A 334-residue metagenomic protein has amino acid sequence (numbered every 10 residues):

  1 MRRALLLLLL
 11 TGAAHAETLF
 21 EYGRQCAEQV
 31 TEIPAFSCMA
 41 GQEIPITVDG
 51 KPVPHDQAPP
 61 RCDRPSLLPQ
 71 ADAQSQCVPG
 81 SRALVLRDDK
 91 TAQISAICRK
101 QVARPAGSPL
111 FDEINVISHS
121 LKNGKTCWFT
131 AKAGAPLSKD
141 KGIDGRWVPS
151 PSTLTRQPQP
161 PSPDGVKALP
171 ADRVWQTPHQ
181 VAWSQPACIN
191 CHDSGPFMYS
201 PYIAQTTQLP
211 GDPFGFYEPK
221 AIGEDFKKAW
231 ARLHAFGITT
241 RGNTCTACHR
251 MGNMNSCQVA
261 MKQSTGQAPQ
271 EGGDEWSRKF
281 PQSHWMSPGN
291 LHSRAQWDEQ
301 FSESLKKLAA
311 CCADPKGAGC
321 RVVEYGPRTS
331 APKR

Functional and structural regions predicted by a protein language model:
R2-R3, L19: Short amphipathic alpha-helical segments that mediate assembly, nucleic-acid/protein binding, or membrane association
R3-G12: Sec-dependent N-terminal signal peptides
A14-A16, V116: Boundary at the C-terminal end of the N-terminal hydrophobic targeting segment
E17-K90, K100: A domain-level signal for the mature, folded cores of soluble proteins
G23, A35, P59, Q74 (+5 more regions): Disulfide-stabilized extracellular ectodomain repeats and their linkers
C62-S108, L137-P158: Short N-terminal edge-element motif at the start of the domain
V116-R334: Sequence context surrounding c-type heme c attachment/ligation sites in exported
